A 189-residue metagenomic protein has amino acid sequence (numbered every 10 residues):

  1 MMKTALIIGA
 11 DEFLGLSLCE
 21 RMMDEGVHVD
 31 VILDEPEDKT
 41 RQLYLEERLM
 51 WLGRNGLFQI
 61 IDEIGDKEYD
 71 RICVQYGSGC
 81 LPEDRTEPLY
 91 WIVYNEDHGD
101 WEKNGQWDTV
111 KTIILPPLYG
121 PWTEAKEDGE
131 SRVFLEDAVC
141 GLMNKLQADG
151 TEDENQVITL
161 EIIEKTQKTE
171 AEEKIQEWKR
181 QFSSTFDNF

Functional and structural regions predicted by a protein language model:
M1-D66: N-terminal Rossmann/SDR dinucleotide-binding element
E37-L43, L81-P82, H98-E102: Short, charged/polar "capping" segments at the starts of alpha-helices and the immediately preceding loops
Q42-Y44, T123-K126: Short aromatic-enriched loop/helix-cap "lid" or pocket-rim segments at secondary-structure transitions that line
I60, L89-W91, V110-T112, D153-T159: Conserved beta-strand scaffold positions in the cores of enzyme catalytic domains, especially in NTP/NDP-utilizing
G65-G99: NAD(P)-cofactor binding segment of oxidoreductase domains
W91-W122: Conserved beta-loop-beta element that borders a ligand/cofactor-binding pocket
K126-Q147: Substrate-positioning beta->alpha
G141-F189: Mid/C-terminal beta-alpha module of Rossmann-like enzyme folds, strongest in SDR-family dehydrogenases/epimerases
